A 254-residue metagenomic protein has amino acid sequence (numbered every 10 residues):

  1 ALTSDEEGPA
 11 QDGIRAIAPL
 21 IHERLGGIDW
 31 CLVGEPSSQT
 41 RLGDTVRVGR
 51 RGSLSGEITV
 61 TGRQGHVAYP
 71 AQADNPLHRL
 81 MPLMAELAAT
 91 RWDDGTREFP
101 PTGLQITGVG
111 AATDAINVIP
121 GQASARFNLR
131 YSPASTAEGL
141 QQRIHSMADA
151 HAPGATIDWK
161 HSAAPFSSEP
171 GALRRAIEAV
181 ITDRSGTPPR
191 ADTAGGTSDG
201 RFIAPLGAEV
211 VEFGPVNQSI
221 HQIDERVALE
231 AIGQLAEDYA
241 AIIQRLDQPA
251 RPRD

Functional and structural regions predicted by a protein language model:
A1-G49: Acidic/histidine-rich catalytic neighborhood of metal-dependent amide-processing enzymes
P36-R41, V48-G49, L54-D254: Metal-dependent amide/peptide-bond hydrolase catalytic core, centered on the "pita-bread" metallohydrolase fold
